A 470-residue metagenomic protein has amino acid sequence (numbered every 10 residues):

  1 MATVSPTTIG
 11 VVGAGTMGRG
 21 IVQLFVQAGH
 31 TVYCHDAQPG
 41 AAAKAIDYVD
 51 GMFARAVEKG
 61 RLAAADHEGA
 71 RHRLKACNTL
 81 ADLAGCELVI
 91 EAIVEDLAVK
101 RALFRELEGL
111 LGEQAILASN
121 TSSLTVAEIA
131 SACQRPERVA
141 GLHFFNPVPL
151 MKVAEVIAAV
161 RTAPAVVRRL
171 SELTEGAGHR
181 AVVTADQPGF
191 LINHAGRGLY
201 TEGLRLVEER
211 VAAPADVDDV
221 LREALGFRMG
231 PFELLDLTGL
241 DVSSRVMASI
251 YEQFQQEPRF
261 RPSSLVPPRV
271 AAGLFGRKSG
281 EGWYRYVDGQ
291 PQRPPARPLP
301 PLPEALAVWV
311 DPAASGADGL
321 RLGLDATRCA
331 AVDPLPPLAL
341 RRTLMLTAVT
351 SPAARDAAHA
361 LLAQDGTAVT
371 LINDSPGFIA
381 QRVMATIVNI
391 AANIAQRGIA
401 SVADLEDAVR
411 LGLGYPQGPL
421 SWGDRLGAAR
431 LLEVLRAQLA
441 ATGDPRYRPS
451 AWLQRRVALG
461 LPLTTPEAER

Functional and structural regions predicted by a protein language model:
A2-S5, A14, A28-H30, H179-D186 (+1 more regions): NAD(P)-dependent Rossmann-like dehydrogenase/reductase catalytic/cofactor-binding core
T8, T31, R138: Residues at the starts of beta-strands that form the adenosine-phosphate
G18-R19: N-terminal Rossmann-fold NAD(P) dinucleotide-binding loop
F25: Aromatic pocket-lining residues of Rossmann-like dinucleotide-binding sites
H30-A64: NAD(P)-binding Rossmann-fold cofactor-contacting core
V57-L117, S123-L124, E304-G323: Rossmann-like NAD(P)-binding element
A102-M151, A158-S171, S315-R355: Rossmann-fold NAD(P)-binding glycine/threonine-rich loop
L191-H194, R205-L206: Conserved anion/nucleotide-ligand pocket segment
